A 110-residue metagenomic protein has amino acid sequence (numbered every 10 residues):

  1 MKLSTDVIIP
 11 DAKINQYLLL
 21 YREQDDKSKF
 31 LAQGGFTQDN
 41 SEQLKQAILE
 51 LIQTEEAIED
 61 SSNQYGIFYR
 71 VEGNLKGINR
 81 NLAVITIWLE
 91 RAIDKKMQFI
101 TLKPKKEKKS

Functional and structural regions predicted by a protein language model:
M1-R70: Compact soluble domain cores
A47-Q98, K105: Functional cores of ribonucleases/endoribonucleases
K108-S110: Short acidic DE-rich linear segments
